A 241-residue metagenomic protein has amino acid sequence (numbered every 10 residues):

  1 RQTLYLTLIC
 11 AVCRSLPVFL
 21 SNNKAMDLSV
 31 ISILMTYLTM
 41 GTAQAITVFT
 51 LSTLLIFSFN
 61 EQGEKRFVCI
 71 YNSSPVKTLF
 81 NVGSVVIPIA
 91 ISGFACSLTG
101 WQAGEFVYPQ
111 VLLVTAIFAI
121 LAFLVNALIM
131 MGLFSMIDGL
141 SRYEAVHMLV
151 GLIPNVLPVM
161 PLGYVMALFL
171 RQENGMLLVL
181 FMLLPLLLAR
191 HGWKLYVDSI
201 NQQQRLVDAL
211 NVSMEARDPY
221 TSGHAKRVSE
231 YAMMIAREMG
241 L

Functional and structural regions predicted by a protein language model:
R1-M35, T39, A43-L183, L187-Y196: Membrane-embedded alpha-helical hairpins and interfacial helices in multi-pass inner-membrane proteins
N174-L241: Acidic/His-rich, divalent-metal-binding segments that scaffold phosphate/diphosphate chemistry
